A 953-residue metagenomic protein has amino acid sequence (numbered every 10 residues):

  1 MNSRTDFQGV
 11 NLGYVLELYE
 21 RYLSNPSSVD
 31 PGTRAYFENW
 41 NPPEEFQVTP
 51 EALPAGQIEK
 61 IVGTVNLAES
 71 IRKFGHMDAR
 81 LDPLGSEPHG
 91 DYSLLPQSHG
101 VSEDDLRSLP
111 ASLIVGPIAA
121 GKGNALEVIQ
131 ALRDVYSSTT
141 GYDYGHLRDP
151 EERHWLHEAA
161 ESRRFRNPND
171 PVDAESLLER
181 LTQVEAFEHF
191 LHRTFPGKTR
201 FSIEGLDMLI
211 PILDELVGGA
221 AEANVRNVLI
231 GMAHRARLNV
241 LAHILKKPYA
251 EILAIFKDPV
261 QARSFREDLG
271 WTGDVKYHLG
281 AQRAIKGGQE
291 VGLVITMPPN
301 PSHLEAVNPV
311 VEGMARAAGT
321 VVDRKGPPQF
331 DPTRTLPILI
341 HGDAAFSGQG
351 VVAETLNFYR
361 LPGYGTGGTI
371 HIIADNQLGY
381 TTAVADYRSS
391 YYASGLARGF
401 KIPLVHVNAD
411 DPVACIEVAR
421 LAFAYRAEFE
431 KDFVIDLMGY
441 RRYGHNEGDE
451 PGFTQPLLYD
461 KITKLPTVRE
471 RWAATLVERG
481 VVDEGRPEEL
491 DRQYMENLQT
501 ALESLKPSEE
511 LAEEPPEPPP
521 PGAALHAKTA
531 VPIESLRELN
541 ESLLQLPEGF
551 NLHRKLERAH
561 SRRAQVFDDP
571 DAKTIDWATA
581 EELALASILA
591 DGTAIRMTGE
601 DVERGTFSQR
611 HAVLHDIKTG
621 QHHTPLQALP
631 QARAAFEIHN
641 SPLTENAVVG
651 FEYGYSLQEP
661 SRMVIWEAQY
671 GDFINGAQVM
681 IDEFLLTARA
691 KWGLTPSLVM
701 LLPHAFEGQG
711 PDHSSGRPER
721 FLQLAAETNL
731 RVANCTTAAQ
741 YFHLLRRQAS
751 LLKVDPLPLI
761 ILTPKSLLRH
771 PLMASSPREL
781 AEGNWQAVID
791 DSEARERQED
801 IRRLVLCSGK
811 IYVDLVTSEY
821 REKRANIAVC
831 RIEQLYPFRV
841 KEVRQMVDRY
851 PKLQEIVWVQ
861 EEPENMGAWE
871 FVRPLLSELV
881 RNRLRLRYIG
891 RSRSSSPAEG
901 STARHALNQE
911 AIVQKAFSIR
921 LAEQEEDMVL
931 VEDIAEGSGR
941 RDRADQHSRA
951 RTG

Functional and structural regions predicted by a protein language model:
M1-N39: Subset of Sec-pathway N-terminal targeting signals
D6-G9, A55, R200-D207, V294-E305 (+15 more regions): Alpha-helix capping and helix-loop boundary segments enriched in small/acidic/polar residues
E38-M208, V225: Extended, charge-enriched "interface" segments that sit outside catalytic cores
E59-E69, K73-L109, P248, F433 (+2 more regions): Flexible, glycine-rich loop/tail regions that form catalytic "lids" or insertion modules at the edges of active sites
F165-F187, D258-R324, P625, L751-T817 (+1 more regions): Active-site cores of enzymes that catalyze phosphoryl transfer or operate on phosphate-rich substrates
F190-A250, A564-Q565, D576-L589, T593-A594: Active-site pocket-lining segments that scaffold enzyme catalytic pockets across diverse folds
L229-K401, V405, F607-E659: Cofactor-binding active-site loop characterized by glycine-rich and histidine/acidic residues
G379-S390, R398-V434, M438-G444, G448 (+1 more regions): Conserved phosphate-handling catalytic cores of large alpha/beta enzymes
